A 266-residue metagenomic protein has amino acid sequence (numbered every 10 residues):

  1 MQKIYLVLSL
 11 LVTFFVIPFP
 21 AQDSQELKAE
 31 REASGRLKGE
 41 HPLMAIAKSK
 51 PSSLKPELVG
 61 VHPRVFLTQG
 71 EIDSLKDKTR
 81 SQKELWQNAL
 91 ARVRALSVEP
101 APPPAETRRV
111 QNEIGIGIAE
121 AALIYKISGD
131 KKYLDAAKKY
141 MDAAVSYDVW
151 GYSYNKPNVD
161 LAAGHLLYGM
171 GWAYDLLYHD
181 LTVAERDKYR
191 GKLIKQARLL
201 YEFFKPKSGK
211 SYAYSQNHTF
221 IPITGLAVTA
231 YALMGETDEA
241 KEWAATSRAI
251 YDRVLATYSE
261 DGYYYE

Functional and structural regions predicted by a protein language model:
M1-I4: Positively charged n-region of N-terminal signal peptides that target proteins for export
V7, G39-M44, W243-A249: Short, functional N-terminal and low-complexity linear motifs
V7-V16: Bacterial N-terminal signal peptides
F19-A91: Mature N-terminal, pre-catalytic/accessory segment of carbohydrate-active enzymes
R64-K78, L85-E266: Aromatic-lined, polymer-binding surfaces characteristic of secreted/periplasmic polysaccharide-degrading enzymes
